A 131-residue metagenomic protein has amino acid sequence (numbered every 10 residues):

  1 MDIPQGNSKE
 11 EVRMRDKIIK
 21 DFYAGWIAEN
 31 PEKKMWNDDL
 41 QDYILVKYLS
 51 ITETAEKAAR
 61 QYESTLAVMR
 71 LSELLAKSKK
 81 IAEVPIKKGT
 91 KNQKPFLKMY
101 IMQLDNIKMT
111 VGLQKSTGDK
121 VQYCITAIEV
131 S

Functional and structural regions predicted by a protein language model:
M1-S131: Ribonuclease/tRNase effector modules and their secretory precursors
